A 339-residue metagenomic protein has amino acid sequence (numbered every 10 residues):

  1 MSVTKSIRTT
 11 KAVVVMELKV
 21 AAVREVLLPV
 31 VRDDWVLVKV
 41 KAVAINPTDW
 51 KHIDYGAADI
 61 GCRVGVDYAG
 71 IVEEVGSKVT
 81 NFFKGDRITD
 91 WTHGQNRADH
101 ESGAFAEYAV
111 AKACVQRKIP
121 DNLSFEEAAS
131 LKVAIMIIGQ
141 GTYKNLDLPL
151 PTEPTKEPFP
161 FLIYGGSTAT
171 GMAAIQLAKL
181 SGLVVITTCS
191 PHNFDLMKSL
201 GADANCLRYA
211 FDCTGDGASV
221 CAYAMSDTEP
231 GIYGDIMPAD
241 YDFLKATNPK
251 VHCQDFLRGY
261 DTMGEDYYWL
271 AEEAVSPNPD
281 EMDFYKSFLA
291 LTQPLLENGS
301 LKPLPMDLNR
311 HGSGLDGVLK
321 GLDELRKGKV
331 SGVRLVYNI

Functional and structural regions predicted by a protein language model:
S2-R32, K39-V75, T80-I339: Terminal helix/beta-alpha structural elements that buttress the NAD(P)+-binding lobe
